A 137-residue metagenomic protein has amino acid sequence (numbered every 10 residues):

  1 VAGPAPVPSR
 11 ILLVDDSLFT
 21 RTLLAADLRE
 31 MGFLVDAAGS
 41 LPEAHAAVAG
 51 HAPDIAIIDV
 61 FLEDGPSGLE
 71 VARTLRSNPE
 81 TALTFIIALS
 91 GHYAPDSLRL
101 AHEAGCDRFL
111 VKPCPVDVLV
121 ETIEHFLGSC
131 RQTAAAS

Functional and structural regions predicted by a protein language model:
V1-L12, P42, D117-S137: Non-catalytic signal-transmission and effector/linker regions of two-component phosphorelay proteins
D15: Conserved acidic carboxylate
T22-E30: Charged docking surfaces used in two-component/phosphorelay signaling
G32-L41, A47: Short hydrophobic/Thr-rich beta-strand motif most characteristic of the beta2 strand and flanking loop of CheY-like
A46, L69-A82: Short amphipathic alpha-helix used as the core "switch/output" element in two-component signaling
H51-I58, L62: Active-site beta3 strand of CheY-like receiver
L69-E70, Y93-V111, E121, H125: Alpha4 helix (beta4-alpha4-beta5 surface) of REC/receiver domains from two-component response regulators
